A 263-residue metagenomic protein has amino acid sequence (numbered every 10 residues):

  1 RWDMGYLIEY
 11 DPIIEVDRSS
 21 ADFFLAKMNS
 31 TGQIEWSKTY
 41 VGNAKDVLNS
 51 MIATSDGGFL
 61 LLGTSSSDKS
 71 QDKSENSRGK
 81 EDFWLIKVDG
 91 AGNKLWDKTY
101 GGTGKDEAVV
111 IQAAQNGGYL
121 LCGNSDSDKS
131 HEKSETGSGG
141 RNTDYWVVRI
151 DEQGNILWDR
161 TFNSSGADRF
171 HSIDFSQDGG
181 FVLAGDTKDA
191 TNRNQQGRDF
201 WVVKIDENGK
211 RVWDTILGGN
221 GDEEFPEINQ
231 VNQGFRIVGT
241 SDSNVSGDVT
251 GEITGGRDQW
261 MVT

Functional and structural regions predicted by a protein language model:
R1-T263: A sequence-level/structural motif corresponding to short, flexible coil/turn segments enriched in small polar residues
